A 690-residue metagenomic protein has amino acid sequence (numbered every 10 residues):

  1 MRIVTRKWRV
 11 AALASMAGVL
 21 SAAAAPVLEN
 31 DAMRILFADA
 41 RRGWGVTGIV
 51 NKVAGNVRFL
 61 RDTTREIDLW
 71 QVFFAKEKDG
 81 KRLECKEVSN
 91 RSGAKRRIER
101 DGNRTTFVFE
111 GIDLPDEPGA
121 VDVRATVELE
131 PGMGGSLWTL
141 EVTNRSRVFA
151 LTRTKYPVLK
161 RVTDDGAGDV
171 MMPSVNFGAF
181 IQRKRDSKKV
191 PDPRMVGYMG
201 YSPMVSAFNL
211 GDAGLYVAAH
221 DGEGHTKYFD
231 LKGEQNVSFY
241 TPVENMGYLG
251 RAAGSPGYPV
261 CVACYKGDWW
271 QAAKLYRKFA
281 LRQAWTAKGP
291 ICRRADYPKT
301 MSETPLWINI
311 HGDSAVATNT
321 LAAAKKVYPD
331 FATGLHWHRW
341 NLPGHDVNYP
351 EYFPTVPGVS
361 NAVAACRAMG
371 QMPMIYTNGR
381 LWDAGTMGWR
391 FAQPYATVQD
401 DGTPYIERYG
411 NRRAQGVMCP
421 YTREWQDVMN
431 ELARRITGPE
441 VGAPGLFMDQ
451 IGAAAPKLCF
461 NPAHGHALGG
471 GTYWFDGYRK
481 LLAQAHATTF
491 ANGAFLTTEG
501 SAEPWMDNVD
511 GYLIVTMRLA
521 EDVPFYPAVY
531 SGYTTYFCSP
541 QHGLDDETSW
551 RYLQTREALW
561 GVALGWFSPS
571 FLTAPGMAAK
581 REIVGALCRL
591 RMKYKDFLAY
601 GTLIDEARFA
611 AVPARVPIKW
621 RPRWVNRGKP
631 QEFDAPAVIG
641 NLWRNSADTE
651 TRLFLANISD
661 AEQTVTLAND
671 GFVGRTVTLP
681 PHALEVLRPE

Functional and structural regions predicted by a protein language model:
A25-P115, A167, A272-L275: Acidic-aromatic substrate-binding/catalytic surfaces of carbohydrate-active enzymes
D39, T105-G166, R644-A647: Acidic, contiguous internal or C-terminal segments within carbohydrate-active enzymes that form a structured patch used
W44, I49, T241, A253-P259 (+1 more regions): Active-site-proximal substrate-binding groove within the catalytic cores of carbohydrate-active enzymes
D113, G119, S146-V158, G178-W389 (+2 more regions): Conserved structural scaffold segments of CAZyme catalytic domains across common CAZy folds
G132-V190, D660-T666, G671: Acidic (Asp/Glu-rich), glycine- and aromatic
T333-V356, M387-T422, A454-R479: Aromatic- and acidic-residue-enriched carbohydrate-binding clefts of CAZyme catalytic domains
P357-S360, A364, Q371-E440, R518-Y533: Active-site-adjacent "subsite" loops/lids of carbohydrate-active enzymes
M418-V509: Active-site neighborhood of glycoside hydrolase catalytic domains
